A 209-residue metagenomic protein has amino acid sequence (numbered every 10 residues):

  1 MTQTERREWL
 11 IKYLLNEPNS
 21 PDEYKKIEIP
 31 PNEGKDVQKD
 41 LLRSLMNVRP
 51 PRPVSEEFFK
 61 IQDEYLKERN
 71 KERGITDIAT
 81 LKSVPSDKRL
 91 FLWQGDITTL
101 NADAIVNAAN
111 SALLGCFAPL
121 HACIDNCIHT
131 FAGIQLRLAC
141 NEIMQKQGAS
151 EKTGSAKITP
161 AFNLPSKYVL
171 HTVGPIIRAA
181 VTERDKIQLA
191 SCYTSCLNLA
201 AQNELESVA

Functional and structural regions predicted by a protein language model:
M1-A209: Macrodomain-like recognition of ADP-ribose-binding/processing modules
